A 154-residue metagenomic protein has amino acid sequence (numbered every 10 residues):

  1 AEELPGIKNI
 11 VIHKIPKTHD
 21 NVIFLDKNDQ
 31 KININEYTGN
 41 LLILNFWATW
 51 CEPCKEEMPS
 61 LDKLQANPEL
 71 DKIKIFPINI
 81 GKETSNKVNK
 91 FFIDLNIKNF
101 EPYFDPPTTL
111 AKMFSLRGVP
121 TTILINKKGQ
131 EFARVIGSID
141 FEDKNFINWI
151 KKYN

Functional and structural regions predicted by a protein language model:
A1-N21: N-terminal targeting signals for export/organelle localization
N21-L42: A short beta-strand-turn-helix
T38, F46-K63: Conserved redox-active cysteine motifs that mediate thiol-disulfide chemistry, especially di-cysteine Cys-X(1-2)-Cys
G39-L41, D71-K74, N99-F100: Loop/turn elements at helix/coil->beta-strand transitions in domains of secreted/extracellular proteins
N45, P77-N79, R134-I136: Soluble periplasmic/extracytoplasmic beta-strand elements of cell-envelope proteins
E56-L95, P106-M113: Structural microenvironment flanking redox-active thiols in thiol-disulfide oxidoreductases
K90-N99, D105-K151: Thiol/disulfide oxidoreductase modules built on the thioredoxin-like
